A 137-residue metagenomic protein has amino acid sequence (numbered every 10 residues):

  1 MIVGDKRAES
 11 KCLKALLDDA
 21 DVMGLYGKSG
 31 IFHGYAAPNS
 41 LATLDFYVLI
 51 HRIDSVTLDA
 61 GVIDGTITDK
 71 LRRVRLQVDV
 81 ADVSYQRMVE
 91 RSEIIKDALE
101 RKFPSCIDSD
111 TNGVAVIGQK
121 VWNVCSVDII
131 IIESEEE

Functional and structural regions predicted by a protein language model:
M1-A15, S55-R73, S105-E137: Short, charged interaction patches at domain edges and termini
M1-I63, Q86: Small/polar-rich, solvent-exposed N-terminal microdomains that initiate assembly or binding
A8, R91-I95: Hydrophobic alpha-helical membrane-association signature
L16, L76, D97-L99: Hydrophobic alpha-helical segments of small multi-pass membrane proteins
V22, K96-C106: A common structural junction motif
D69-V83: Short glycine-rich, basic-tinged beta-strand/loop micro-motifs
Y85-R91: Short, conserved charged micro-motifs
